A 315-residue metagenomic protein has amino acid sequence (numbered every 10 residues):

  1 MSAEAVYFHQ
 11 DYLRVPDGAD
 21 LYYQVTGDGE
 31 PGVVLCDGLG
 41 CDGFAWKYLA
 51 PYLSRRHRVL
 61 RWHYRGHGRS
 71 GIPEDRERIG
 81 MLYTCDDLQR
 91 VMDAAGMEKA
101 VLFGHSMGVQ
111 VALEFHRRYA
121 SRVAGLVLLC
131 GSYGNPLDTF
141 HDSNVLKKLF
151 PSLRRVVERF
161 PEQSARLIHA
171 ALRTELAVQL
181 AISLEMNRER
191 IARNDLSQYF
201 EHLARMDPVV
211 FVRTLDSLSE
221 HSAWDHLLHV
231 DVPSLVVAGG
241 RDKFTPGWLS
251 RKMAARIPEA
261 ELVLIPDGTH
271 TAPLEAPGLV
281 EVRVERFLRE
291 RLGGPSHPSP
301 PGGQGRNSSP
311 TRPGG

Functional and structural regions predicted by a protein language model:
M1-L35, S54-R58, D93, M97-E98 (+2 more regions): Alpha/beta-hydrolase fold catalytic core
A19-P73, E77, V91: Conserved HGGG/HGGXW glycine-rich cap/lid loop of the alpha/beta-hydrolase fold
P51, R61-M107, V111, R117-Y119 (+2 more regions): Active-site loop/oxyanion-hole signature of alpha/beta-hydrolase fold enzymes
R117, A124-R166: Flexible "cap/lid" loop of the alpha/beta hydrolase fold
L137, H141, Q163-H229: Conserved alpha/beta-hydrolase catalytic His-Asp/Glu region
V230, V236-A238: Short beta-strand/loop motif that positions the catalytic acidic residue of the alpha/beta-hydrolase fold
R241-T245: Acidic catalytic loop of the alpha/beta-hydrolase fold
G268-E281: Catalytic histidine-centered segment of alpha/beta-hydrolase-like enzymes
